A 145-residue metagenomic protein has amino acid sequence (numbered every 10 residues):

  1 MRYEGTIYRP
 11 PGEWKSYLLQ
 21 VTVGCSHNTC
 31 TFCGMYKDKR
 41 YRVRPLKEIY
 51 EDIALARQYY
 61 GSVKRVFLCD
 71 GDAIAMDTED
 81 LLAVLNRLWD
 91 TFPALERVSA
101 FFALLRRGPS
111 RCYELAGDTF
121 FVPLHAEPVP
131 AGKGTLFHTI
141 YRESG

Functional and structural regions predicted by a protein language model:
M1-R2, C30, L88: A broad, low-specificity signal for short, low-complexity segments enriched in glycine/proline and polar/charged
M1-R9: Acidic, low-complexity intrinsically disordered segments
Y8, Q20, A56-R57, L88: Short, flexible, glycine/charge-rich loop motifs used to bind or transfer phosphoryl groups or to couple energy/partner
Y8-E48: Canonical Radical SAM [4Fe-4S] cluster-binding loop centered on the CxxxCxxC motif and its immediate flanking residues
G34-D38, A54-R57, W89: Short amphipathic alpha-helical segments enriched in leucine
R44-S62: Short microdomains enriched in Cys/His and/or Lys/Arg
R57-G145: Conserved SAM/AdoMet-binding glycine-rich loop
